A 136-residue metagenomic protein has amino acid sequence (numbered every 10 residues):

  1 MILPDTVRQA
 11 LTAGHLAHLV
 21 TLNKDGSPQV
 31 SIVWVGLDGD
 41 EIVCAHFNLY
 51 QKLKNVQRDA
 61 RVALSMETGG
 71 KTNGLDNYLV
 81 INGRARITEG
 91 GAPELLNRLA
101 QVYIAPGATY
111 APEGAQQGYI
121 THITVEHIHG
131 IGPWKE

Functional and structural regions predicted by a protein language model:
M1-I2, N73-E136: Charged, gly/pro-rich active-site loop segments
M1-L16: Extreme N-terminal tail/first-helix region
L3-T6, Q29-S31, L49-Q51, A108-T109: A generic local structural motif
V7, L49-K52, A92-L95, L99: Amphipathic alpha-helical interface surfaces
G14-N48, L64-E67, Y78: Short beta-strand segments
D40-E41, L53, T72-L75: A solvent-exposed, acidic/Ser-Thr-rich amphipathic alpha-helical stretch
D59-R61: Short coil-to-beta transition motif at edge beta-strands of beta-rich domains
